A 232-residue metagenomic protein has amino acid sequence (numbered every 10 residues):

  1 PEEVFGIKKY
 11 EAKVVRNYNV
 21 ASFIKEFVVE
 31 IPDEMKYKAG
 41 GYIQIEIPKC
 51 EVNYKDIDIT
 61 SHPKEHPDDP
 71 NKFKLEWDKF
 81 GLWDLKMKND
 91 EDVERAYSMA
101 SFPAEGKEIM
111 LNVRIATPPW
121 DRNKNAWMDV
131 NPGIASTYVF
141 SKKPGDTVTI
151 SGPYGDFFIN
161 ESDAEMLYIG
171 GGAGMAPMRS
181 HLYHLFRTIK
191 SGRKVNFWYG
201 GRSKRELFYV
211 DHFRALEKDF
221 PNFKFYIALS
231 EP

Functional and structural regions predicted by a protein language model:
P1-E2, Y154: A short, compositionally biased domain-edge/stem linker segment
E2-K143, R202, S230-E231: Ferredoxin-reductase
I115-P232: FNR/FR-type flavoprotein reductase catalytic core
